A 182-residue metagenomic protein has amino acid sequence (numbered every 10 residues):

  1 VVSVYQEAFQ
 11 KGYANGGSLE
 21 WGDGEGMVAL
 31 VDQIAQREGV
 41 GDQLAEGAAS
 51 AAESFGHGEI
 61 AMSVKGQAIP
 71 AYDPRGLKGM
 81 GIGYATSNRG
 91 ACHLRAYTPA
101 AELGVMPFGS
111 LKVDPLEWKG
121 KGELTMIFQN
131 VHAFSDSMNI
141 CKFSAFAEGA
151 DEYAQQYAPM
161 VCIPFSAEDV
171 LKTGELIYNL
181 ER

Functional and structural regions predicted by a protein language model:
V1-R182: Extended C-terminal regions of large enzymes
